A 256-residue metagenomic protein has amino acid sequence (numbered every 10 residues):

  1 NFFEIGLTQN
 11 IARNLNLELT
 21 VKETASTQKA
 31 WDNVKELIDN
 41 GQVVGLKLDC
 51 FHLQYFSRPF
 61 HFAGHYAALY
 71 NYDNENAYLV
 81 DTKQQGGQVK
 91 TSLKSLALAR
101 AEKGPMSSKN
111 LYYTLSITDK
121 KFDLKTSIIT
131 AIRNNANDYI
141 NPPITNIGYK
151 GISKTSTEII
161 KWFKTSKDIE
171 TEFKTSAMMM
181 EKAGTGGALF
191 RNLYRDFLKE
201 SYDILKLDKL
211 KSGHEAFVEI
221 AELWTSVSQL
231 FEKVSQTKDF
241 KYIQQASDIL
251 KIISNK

Functional and structural regions predicted by a protein language model:
N1-T27: Cysteine-nucleophile protease catalytic domains, especially the papain-like/related folds used in DUB/UBL proteases
G6-N10, K29, N33, S95 (+5 more regions): Exposed alpha-helical structural elements
I11-L15, L37-I38, K256: Hydrophobic, Leu/Ile/Phe/Ala-enriched alpha-helical segments that form helix-helix packing faces
T27-A77, D81: Active-site-adjacent substructure of cysteine-protease-like catalytic cores
V34, L46, L79, L96 (+3 more regions): Generic structural hydrophobic/aromatic packing signal, biased to beta-strands
N74-G186: Noncatalytic regulatory segments and standalone regulatory/sensor domains
M178-K256: Charged, long alpha-helical assembly modules
